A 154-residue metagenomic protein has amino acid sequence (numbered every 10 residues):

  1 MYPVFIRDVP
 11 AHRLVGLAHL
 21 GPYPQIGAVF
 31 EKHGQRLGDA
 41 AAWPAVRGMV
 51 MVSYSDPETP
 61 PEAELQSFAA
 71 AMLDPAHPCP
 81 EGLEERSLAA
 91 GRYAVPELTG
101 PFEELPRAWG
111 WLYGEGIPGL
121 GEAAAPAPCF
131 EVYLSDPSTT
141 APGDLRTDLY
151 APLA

Functional and structural regions predicted by a protein language model:
M1-A154: A solvent-exposed interaction/effector surface
